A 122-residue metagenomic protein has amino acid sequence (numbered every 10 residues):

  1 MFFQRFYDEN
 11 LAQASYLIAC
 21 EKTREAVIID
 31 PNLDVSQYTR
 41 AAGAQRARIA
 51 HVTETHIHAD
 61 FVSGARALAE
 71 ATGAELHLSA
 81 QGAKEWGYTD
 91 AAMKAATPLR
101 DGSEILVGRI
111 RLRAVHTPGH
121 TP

Functional and structural regions predicted by a protein language model:
M1-F2, V27: N-terminal, positively charged, Ser/Thr/Ala/Gly-biased leader segments that form transit/presequence-like amphipathic
F2-F6, Y16-L17, E104-P122: Core dinuclear metal-dependent hydrolase active-site scaffold
A12, T23-A26, L33-R113: Active-site HxH/HxHxD metal-binding segment of metal-dependent hydrolases
I18, V27-I29: Conserved catalytic cores of phosphodiester-cleaving nucleases, focusing on short active-site segments
E21, N32, P118: Anionic group-transfer/hydrolysis microenvironments
